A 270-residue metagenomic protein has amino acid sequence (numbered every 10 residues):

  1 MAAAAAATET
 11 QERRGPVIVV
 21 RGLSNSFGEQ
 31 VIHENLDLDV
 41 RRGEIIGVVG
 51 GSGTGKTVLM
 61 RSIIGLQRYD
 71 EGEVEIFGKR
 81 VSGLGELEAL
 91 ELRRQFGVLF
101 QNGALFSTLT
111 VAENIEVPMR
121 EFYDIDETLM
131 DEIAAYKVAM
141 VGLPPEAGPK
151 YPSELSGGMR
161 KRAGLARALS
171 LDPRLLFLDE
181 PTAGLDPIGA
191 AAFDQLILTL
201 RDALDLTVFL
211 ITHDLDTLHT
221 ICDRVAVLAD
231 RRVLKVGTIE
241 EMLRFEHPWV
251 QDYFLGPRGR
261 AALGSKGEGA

Functional and structural regions predicted by a protein language model:
V49-G51: The feature captures the beta-strand-to-loop junction immediately N-terminal to the Walker
I64: Helix-to-loop junction immediately C-terminal to a conserved catalytic motif
K79-R80, E127-E146: Conserved ABC ATPase "signature" region
Y151-L155, M159: Conserved ABC ATPase signature
D172: Conserved catalytic motifs of ABC-family nucleotide-binding domains
L176-D179: Catalytic Walker B motif of ABC-type/P-loop ATPase nucleotide-binding domains
